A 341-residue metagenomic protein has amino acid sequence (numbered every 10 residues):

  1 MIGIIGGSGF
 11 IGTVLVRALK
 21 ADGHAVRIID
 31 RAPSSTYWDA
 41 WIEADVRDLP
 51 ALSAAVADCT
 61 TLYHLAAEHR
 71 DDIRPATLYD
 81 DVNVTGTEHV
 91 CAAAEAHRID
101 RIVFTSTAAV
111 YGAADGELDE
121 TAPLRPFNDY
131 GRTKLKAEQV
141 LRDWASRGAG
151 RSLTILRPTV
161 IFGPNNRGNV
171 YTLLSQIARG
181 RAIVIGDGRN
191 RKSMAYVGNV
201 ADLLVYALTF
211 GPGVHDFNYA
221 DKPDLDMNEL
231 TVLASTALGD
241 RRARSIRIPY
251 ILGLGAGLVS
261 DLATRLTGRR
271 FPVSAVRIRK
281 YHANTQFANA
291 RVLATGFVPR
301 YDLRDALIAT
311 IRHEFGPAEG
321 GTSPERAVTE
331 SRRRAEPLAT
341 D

Functional and structural regions predicted by a protein language model:
I2-D22: N-terminal Rossmann NAD(P)H-binding glycine-rich loop of SDR-like oxidoreductase domains
S35, E43-T85, A93, Y111: NAD(P)H-binding glycine-rich loop region in Rossmannoid oxidoreductase-like domains and their noncatalytic homologs
H89, N166-T172, G186-L208, V214-H215 (+1 more regions): Substrate-positioning beta->alpha
H89-D129, A149: Conserved Rossmann-fold NAD(P)-dependent oxidoreductase catalytic core, especially the SDR/UDP-sugar
Y111, R151-T172: Flexible, glycine-rich beta-alpha linker
F127-T154: Active-site Tyr-X1-5-Lys
V197, V232, A256-F297: Conserved C-terminal active-site "lid" loop/helix of NAD(P)H-dependent oxidoreductases that clamps the redox cofactor
A207-P272, I308-D341: Mid/C-terminal beta-alpha module of Rossmann-like enzyme folds, strongest in SDR-family dehydrogenases/epimerases
